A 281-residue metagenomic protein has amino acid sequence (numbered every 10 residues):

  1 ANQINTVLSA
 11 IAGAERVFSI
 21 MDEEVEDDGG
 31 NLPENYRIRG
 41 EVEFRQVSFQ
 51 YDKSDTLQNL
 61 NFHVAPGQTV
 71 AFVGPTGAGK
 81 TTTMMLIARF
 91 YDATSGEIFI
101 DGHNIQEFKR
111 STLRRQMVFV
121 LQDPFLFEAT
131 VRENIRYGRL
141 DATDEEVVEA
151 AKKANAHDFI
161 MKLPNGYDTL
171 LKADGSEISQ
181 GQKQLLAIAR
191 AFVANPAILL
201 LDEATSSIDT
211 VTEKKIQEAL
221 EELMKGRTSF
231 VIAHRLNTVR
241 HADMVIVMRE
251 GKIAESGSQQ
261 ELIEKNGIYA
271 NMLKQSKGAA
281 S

Functional and structural regions predicted by a protein language model:
A1-I20: Cytosolic ends of transmembrane helices, especially the final helix of ABC transmembrane type-1 domains
Q3, E23-E24, Q275: Generic structural signal for alpha-helix termini and adjacent loop/cap motifs
S19, E26, R136: Conserved E/DxxT/N motif and adjacent residues on the DHp alpha2 helix of HisKA-family sensor histidine kinases
G29-S281: ABC-type nucleotide-binding domain
